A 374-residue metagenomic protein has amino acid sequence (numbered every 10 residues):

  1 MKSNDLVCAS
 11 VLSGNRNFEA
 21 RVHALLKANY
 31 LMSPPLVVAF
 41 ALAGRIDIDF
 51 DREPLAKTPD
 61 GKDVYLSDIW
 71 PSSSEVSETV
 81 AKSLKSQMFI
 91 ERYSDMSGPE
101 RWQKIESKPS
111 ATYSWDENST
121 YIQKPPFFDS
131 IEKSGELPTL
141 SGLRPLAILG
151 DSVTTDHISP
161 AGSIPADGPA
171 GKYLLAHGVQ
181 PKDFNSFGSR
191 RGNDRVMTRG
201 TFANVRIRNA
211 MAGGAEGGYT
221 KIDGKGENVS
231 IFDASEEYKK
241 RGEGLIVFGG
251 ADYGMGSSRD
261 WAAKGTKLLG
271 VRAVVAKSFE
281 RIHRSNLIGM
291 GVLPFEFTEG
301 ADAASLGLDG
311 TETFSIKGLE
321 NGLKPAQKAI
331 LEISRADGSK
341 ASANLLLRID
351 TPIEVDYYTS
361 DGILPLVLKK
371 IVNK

Functional and structural regions predicted by a protein language model:
M1-K374: Fe-S-dependent hydro-lyases/dehydratases of central metabolism
